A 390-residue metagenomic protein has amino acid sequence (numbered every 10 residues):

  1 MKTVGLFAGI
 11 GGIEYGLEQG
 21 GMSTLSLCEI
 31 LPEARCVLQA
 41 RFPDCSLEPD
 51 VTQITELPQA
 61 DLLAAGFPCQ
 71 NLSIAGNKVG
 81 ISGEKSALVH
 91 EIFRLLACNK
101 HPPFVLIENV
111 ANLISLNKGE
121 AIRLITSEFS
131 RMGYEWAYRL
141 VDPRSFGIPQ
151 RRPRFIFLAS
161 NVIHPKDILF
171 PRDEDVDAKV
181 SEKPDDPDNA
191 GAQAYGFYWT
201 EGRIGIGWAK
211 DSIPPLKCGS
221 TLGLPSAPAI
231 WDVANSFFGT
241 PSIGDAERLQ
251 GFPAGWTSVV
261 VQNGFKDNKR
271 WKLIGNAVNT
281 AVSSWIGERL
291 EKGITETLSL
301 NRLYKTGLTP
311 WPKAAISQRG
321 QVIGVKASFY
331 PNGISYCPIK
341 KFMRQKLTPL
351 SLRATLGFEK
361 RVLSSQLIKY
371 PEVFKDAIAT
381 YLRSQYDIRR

Functional and structural regions predicted by a protein language model:
M1-T3: Extreme N-terminal starter segment of soluble prokaryotic enzymes
L6-G11: Class I SAM-dependent methyltransferase "Motif I" SAM/SAH-binding loop
G16-S23, R41: A short, Lys/Arg-enriched amphipathic alpha-helix followed by its capping loop at the start of a domain
C28-L31, E108-N109: Conserved acidic E/D residue at the C-terminus of a beta-strand in Rossmann-like folds
E33-C36: Short alpha-helix immediately C-terminal to the canonical SAM-binding loop
D44-D50: Conserved SAM-binding strand-loop segment of SAM-dependent methyltransferases
Q53-L62, Q70-G223, A227-T240, R390: Class I S-adenosyl-L-methionine
Q193-R390: C-terminal target-recognition/interaction regions appended to catalytic cores
